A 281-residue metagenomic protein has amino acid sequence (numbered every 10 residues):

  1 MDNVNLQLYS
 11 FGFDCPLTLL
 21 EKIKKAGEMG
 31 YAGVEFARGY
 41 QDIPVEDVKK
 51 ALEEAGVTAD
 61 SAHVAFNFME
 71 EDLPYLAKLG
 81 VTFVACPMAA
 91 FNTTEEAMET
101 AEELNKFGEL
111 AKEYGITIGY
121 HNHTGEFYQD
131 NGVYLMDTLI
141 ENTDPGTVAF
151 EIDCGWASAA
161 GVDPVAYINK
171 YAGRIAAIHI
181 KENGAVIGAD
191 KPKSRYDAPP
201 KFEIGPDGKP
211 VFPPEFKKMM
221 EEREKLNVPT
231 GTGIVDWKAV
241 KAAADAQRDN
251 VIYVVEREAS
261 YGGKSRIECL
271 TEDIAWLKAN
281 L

Functional and structural regions predicted by a protein language model:
M1-F83, A275-N280: N-terminal pre-domain/capping segments
M1-G12, P16-G27, G80, V133-A149 (+1 more regions): Histidine-acidic metal/acid-base catalytic patches
N5, E35, S61-H63, A85 (+4 more regions): Conserved beta-strand positions in the central sheet of alpha/beta enzyme cores
L17, K24, Q41, D60-F150 (+3 more regions): Active-site acidic/histidine proton-transfer and metal-coordination neighborhood in alpha/beta enzyme cores
A37, N122-H123, C154-G155, R257-E258: Short strand-turn motif at the edge of the Rossmann-like AdoMet-binding core
D42-I43, T93, I187, G262: Short glycine-rich, flexible loops that bind phosphorylated cofactors or substrates
D47, A149-I152: Membrane-interface module
D47-A55, E103-E113, T138, Y167 (+1 more regions): Catalytic-core regions built around general acid/base machinery
